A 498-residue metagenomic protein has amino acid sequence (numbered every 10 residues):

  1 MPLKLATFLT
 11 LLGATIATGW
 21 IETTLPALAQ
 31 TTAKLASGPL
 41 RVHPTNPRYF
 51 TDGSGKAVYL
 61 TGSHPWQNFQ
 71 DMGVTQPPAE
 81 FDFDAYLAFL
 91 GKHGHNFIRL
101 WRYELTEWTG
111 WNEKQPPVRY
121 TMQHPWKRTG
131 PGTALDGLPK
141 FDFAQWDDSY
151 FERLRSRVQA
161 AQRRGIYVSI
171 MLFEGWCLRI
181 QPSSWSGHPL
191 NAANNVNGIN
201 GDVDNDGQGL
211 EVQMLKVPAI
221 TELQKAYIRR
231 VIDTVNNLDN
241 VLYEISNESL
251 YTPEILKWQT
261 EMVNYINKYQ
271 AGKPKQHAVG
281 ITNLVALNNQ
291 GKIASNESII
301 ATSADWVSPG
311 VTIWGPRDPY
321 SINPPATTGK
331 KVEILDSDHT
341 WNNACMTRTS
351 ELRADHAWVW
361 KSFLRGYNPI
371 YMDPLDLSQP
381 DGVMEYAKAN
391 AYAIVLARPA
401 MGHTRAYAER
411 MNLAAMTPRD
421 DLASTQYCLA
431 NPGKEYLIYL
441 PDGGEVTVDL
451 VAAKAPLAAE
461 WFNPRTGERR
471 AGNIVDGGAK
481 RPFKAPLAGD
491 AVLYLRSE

Functional and structural regions predicted by a protein language model:
M1-K4: N-terminal secretory signal peptides that target proteins for export/translocation
A6-E22: Bacterial N-terminal signal peptides
G19, A27-A29: Boundary at the C-terminal end of the N-terminal hydrophobic targeting segment
Q30, E333, T340-A344, E351-D476 (+1 more regions): Aromatic- and carboxylate-lined catalytic core of secreted/periplasmic carbohydrate-active enzymes
Q30-L40: N-terminal pre-domain segments of enzymes
S37, H43-S295, A301: Active-site mouth of glycoside hydrolases
A88, V231-T234, A294-I300, I322-P324 (+4 more regions): Short, flexible, glycine/charge-rich loop motifs used to bind or transfer phosphoryl groups or to couple energy/partner
L223-A226, N237-K388: Extracellular glycoside hydrolase catalytic/binding regions
